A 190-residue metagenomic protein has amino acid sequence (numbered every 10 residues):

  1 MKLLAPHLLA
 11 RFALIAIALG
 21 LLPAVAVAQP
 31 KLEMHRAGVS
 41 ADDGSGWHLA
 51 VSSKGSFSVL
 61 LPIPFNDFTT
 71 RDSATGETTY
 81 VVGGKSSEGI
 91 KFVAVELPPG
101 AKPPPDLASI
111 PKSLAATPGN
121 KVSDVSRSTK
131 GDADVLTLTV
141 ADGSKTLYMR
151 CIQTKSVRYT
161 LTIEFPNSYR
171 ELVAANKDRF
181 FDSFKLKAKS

Functional and structural regions predicted by a protein language model:
K2-L14: Bacterial N-terminal signal peptides that target proteins for export
R11-P23: Bacterial N-terminal signal peptides
A26-P30: Boundary at the C-terminal end of the N-terminal hydrophobic targeting segment
K31-E77, K121, S128-D132, D178-S190: N-terminal "mature-domain start" segment
G55, S87, L97-P99, G143 (+1 more regions): Solvent-exposed coil/turn segments that connect beta secondary-structure elements in extracytoplasmic/periplasmic
S58-G83, P111-S156: Signature of long, low-cysteine stretches enriched in small and polar/charged residues
I63-N66, D106-V122, V157-S190: Surface-exposed amphipathic alpha-helical segments
V81-L107, Y159-T162: A short acidic-to-branched-hydrophobic micro-motif
